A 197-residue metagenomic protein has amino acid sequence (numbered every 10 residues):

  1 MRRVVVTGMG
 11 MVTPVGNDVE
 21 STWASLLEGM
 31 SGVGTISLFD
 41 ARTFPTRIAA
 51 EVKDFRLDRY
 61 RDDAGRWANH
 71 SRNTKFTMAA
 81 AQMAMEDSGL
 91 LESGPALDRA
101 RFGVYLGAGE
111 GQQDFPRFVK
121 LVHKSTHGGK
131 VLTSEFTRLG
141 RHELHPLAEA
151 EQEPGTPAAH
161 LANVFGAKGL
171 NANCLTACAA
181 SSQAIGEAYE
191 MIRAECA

Functional and structural regions predicted by a protein language model:
M1-G169, E190-R193: Conserved "HGTGT" condensation-loop signature of ketosynthase/thiolase-family condensing enzymes that catalyze
L170-L175: Short loop-beta-helix segment that forms the pyridoxal 5′-phosphate
C178: Conserved phosphate/pyrophosphate-binding and hydrolysis machinery centered on Walker-type P-loop NTPases, extending
S181: Short conserved active-site loop signatures built around small residues
A184: Catalytic nucleophile loop
E187: Internal active-site segments that recognize and position negatively charged phosphoryl groups and nucleotide moieties
C196-A197: Short, high-confidence coil segments that cap the C-terminus of an alpha-helix and link into the following beta-strand
